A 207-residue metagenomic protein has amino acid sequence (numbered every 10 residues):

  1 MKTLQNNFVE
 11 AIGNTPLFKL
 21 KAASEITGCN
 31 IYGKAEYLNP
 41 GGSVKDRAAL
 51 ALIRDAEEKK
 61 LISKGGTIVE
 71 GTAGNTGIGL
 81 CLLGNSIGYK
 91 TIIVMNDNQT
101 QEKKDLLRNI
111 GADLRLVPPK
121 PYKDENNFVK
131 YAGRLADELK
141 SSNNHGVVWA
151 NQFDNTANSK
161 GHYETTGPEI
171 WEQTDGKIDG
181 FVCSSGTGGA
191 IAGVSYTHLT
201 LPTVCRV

Functional and structural regions predicted by a protein language model:
M1-L199, R206: PLP-dependent amino-acid enzyme catalytic core
